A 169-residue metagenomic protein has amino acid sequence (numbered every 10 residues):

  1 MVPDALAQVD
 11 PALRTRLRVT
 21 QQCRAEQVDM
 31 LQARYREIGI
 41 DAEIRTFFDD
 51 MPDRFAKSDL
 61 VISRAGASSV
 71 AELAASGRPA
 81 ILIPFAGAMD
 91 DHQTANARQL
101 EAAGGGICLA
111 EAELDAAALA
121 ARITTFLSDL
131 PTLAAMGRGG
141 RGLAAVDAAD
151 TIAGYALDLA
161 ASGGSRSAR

Functional and structural regions predicted by a protein language model:
M1-V61, T94-R98, A102, L109-L119: Donor-nucleotide binding loops and adjacent catalytic segments primarily of GT-B fold Leloir glycosyltransferases
M51-Q93: A donor-sugar binding/catalytic signature common to diverse glycosyltransferases and related nucleotide-sugar
A80, I107-C108: Hydrophobic beta-strand scaffold residues
G87-D90, A116, L143: Short, small-residue-enriched loops and turns at beta-alpha junctions that line or gate enzyme active sites
D115-L119, M136, A148-I152: Hydrophobic alpha-helical packing elements
D115-S128, L157: Two-component system phosphotransfer/interaction surface
T132-V146: A short, well-ordered alpha-helix in the C-terminal region of glycosyltransferases
A145-R169: C-terminal alpha-helical cap of glycosyltransferases
